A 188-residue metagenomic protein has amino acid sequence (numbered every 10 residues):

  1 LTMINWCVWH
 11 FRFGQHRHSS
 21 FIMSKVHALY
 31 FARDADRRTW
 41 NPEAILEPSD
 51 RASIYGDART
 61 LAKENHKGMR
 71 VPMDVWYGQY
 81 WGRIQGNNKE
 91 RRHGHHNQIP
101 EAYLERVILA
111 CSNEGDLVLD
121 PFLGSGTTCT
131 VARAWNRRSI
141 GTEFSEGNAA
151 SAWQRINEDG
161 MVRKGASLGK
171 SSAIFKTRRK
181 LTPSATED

Functional and structural regions predicted by a protein language model:
L1-S151, D188: Core catalytic lobe of class I
W153-E187: S-adenosyl-L-methionine
